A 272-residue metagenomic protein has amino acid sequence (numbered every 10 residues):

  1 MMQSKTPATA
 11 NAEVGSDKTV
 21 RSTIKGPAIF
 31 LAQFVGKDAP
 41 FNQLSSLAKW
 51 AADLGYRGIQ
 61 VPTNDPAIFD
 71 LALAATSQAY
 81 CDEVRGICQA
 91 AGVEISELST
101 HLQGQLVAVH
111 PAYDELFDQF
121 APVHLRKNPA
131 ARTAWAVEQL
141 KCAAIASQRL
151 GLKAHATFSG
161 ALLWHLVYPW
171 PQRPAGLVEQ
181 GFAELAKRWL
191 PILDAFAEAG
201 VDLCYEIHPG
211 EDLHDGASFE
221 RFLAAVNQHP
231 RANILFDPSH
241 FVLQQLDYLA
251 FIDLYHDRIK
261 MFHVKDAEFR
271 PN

Functional and structural regions predicted by a protein language model:
M1-K25: Basic/polar N-terminal segments that are highly enriched at the extreme N-terminus, encompassing both cleavable
P7, S45, K49-W50, Q89-A90 (+2 more regions): Active-site acidic/histidine proton-transfer and metal-coordination neighborhood in alpha/beta enzyme cores
T23-P27, A32, N42, G58-I59 (+2 more regions): Acidic/histidine-rich catalytic cores of soluble enzymes
D38-N42, D70-A75, P169, Q245-D247: Short, solvent-exposed loop/turn segments at secondary-structure boundaries
L44-N64: Catalytic domains of carbohydrate-active enzymes, especially glycoside hydrolases
V61-N64, T100-Q103, T157-G160, H208 (+1 more regions): Active-site loop/turn elements of alpha/beta-hydrolase fold enzymes, especially the short glycine-/histidine-rich
P62-V84: Glycine-rich, proline-tolerant flexible connector loops at the mouths of alpha/beta enzymes
A67, Q103-A108, L162-H165, L243 (+1 more regions): Flexible glycine/acidic-rich beta-alpha junction loops that bind and position SAM and/or redox cofactors in anaerobic
